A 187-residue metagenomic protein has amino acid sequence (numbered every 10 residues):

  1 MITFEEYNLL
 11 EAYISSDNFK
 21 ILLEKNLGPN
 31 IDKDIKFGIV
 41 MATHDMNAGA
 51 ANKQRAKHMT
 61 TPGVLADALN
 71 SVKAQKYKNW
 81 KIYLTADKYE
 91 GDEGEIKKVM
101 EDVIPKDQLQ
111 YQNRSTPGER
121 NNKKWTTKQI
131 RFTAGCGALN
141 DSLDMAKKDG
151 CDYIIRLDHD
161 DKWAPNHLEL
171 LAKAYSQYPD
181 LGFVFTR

Functional and structural regions predicted by a protein language model:
I2-Y7: Short acidic, low-complexity intrinsically disordered linear motifs used for protein-protein interactions
L10-R187: Nucleotide-sugar donor-binding/catalytic module of glycosyltransferases that assemble extracellular/cell-envelope
